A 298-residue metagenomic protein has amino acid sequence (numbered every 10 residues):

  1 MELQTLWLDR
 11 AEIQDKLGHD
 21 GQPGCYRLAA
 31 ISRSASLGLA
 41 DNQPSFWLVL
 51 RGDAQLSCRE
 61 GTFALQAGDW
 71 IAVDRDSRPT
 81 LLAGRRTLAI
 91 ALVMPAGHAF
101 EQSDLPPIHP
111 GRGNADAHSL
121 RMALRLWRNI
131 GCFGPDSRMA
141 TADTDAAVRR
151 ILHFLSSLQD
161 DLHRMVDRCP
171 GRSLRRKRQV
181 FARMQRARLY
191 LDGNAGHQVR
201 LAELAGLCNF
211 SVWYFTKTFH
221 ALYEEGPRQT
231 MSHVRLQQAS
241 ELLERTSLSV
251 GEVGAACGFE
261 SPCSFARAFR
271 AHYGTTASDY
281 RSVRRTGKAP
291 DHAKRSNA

Functional and structural regions predicted by a protein language model:
M1-Q22, D291-H292, N297: A short, N-terminal "cap"/entry segment at the start of jelly-roll beta-barrel domains of the cupin/DSBH fold
A11-R112, S137-A140, D145: N-terminal regulatory/effector-sensing and dimerization cores that precede helix-turn-helix DNA-binding domains
G68, F215, F219, S264-F265 (+1 more regions): Short hydrophobic/aromatic patch on the recognition helix
R78, H220-A221: Sigma70-family region 2
P106-L124, I130-H197, L201-C208, A221-Q229 (+1 more regions): Short, Lys/Arg-enriched, Trp-marked, Pro/Gly-tolerant hinge/linker segments that flank
Q185-G193, H197-A202, A221-C263, S282-A298: Terminal helix-turn-helix DNA-binding modules in bacterial transcription factors
C208, C257-G258, F269: Core residues of bacterial helix-turn-helix
A268, S278, N297-A298: Helix-turn-helix/homeodomain-like alpha-helical modules used for DNA recognition and transcription-factor dimerization
